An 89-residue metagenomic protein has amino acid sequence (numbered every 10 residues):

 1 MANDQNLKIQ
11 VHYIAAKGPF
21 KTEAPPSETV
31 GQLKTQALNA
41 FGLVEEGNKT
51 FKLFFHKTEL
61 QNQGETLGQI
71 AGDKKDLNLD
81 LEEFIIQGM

Functional and structural regions predicted by a protein language model:
M1-M89: Ubiquitin system architectures
